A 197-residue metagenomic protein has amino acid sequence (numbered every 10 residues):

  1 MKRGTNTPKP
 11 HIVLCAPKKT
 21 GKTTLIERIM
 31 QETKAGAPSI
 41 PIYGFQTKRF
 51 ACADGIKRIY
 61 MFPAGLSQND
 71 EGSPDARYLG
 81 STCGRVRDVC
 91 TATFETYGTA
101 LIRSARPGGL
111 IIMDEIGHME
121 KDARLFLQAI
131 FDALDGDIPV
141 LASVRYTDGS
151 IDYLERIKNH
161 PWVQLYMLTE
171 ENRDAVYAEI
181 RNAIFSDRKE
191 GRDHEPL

Functional and structural regions predicted by a protein language model:
K2-K9: Phosphate-binding P-loop
N6, R103, G117-L197: Replace "adjacent to P-loop NTPase cores in ATP/GTP-dependent enzymes" with "adjacent to NTP-binding cores
L14: Hydrophobic anchor at the beta1->P-loop junction of P-loop NTPases
K18: The conserved Walker
K22: Conserved lysine of the Walker
L25, I29: Hydrophobic positions on the alpha1 helix immediately C-terminal to the Walker A/P-loop
M30-G84: N-terminal phosphate/diphosphate-binding loop that engages ATP/GTP or pyrophosphate donors across diverse enzyme folds
S81-F131: Phosphate-binding/switch loop-helix module in NTP-utilizing enzymes
